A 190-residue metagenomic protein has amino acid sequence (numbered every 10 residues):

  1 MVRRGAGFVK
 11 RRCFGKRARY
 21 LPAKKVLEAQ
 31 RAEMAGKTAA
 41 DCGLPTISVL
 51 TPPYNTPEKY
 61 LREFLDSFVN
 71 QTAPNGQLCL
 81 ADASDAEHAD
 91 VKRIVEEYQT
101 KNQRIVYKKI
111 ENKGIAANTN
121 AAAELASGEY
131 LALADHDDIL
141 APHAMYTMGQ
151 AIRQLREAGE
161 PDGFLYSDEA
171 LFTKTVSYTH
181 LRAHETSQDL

Functional and structural regions predicted by a protein language model:
A6-S67: N-proximal low-complexity "stem/linker" segments adjacent to membrane-targeting elements
D66-N75: Short, acidic, metal-binding catalytic loop of nucleotide-sugar glycosyltransferases
D82-K92: A conserved acidic beta->alpha catalytic loop
I110-A126: Glycine-rich, basic loop-to-helix element that forms the pyrophosphate-binding segment of sugar-nucleotide handling
L131: Short aromatic/hydrophobic "clamp" motif used to bind/position activated sugar donors
D135-I139: The conserved acidic donor/metal-binding loop of glycosyltransferases
M145-S177: Conserved donor NDP-sugar-binding/catalytic core segment of glycosyltransferases
T179-T186: Conserved small/polar residues in nucleotide/adenosyl-binding loops
